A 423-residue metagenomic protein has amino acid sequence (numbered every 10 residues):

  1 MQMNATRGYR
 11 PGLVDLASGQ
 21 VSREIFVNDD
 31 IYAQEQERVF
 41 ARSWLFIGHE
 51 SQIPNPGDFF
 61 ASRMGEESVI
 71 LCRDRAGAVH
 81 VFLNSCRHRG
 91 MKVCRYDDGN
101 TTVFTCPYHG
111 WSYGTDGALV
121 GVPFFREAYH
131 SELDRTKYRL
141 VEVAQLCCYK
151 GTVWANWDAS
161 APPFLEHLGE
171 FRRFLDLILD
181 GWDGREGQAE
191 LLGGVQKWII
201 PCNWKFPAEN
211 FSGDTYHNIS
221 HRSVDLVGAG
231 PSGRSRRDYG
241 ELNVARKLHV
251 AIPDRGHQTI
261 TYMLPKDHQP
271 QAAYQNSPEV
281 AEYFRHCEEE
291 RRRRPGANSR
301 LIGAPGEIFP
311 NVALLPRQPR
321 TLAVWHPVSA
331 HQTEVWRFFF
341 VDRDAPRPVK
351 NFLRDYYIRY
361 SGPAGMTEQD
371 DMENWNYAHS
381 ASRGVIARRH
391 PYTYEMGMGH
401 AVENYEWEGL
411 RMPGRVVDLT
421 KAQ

Functional and structural regions predicted by a protein language model:
G8-R23: Short, contiguous pre-domain boundary segments
G19-I70: Non-catalytic accessory segments flanking enzyme active sites
F40-W44, M91, Y216: Generic structural signal for secondary-structure transition and capping sites
R42-P54, F124-H130, G303-F309: Short Pro/Gly-enriched beta-strand edge/turn motifs at strand-loop
I47, V93, L119, A313 (+1 more regions): Short clusters of hydrophobic/aromatic residues that line enzyme substrate/ligand-binding pockets
Q52-A159, P163-R173: Rieske [2Fe-2S] iron-sulfur-binding domain
A144-Q423: C-terminal catalytic domain of Rieske-type non-heme iron oxygenases
